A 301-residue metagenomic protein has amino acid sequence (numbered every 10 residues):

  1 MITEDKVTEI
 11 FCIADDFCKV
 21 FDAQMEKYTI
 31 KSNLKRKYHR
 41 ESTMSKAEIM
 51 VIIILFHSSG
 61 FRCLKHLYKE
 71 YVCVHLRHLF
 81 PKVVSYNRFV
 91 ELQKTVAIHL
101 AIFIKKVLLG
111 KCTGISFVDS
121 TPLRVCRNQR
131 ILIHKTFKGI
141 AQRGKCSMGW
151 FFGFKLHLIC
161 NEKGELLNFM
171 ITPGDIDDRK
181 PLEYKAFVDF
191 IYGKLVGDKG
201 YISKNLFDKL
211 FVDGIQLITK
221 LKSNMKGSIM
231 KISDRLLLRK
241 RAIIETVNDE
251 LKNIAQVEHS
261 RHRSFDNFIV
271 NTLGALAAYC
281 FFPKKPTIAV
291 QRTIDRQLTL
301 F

Functional and structural regions predicted by a protein language model:
M1-F301: Short alpha-helical elements
